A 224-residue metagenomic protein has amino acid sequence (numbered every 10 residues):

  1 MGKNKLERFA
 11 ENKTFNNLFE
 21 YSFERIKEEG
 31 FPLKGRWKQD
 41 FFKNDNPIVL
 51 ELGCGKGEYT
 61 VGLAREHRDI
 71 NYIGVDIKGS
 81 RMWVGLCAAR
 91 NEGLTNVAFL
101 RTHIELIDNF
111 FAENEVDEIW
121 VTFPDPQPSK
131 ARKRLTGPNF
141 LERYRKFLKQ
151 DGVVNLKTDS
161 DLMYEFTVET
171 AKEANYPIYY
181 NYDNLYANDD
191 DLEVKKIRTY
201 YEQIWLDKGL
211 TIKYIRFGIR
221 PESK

Functional and structural regions predicted by a protein language model:
M1-I48, E58-R65: S-adenosyl-L-methionine
G53-G55: Class I SAM-dependent methyltransferase "Motif I" SAM/SAH-binding loop
K78: Conserved SAM/SAH-binding beta-strand->alpha-helix loop
L86-E113: S-adenosyl-L-methionine
D117-R132: A short SAM/SAH-binding and catalytic strip from SAM-dependent methyltransferases
T136-Q150: A short glycine-rich, Lys/Arg-flanked "PGG" loop and its adjoining helix->strand segment in the class I
D151-T158: Conserved beta-strand signature within the Rossmann-like core of class I S-adenosyl-L-methionine
E169, A174-K224: Class I S-adenosyl-L-methionine
